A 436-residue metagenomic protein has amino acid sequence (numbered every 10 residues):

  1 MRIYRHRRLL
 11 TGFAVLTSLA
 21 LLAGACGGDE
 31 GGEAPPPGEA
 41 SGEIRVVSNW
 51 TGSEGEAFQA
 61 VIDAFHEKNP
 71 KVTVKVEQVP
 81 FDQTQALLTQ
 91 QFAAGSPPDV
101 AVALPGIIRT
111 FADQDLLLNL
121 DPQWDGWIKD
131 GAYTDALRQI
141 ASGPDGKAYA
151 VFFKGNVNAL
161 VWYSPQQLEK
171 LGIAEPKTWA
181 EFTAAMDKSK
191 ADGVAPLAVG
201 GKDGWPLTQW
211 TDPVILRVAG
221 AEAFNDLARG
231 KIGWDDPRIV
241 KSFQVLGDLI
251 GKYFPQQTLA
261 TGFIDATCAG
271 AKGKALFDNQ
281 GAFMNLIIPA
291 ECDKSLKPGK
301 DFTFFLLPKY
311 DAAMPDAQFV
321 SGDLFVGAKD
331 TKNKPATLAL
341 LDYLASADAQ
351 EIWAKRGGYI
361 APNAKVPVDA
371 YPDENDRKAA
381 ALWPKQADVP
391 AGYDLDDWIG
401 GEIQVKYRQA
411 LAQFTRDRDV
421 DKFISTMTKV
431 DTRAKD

Functional and structural regions predicted by a protein language model:
N49, V245-K332: Extracytoplasmic/periplasmic substrate-binding proteins
A64-Y133, E169-K177, K274-F277, K294-L296 (+2 more regions): Extracytoplasmic "Venus flytrap"/periplasmic binding protein-like
P98-D99, I128-Q166, A195-A198, M314-A317 (+1 more regions): A structural signal for short loop-to-beta-strand junctions that line the ligand-binding cleft of periplasmic/secreted
G106-A159, T183, W210, T303-F305: Hinge/lid segment of periplasmic solute-binding proteins
K147-F153, A159, T183-I232: Extracytoplasmic/periplasmic solute-binding protein
F152, L227-A228, Y359-V366, R377-T432: C-terminal capping/gating helix-and-loop segments adjacent to ligand/active sites or protein-protein/ligand interfaces
K188, R229-A260: Glycine-centered hinge/linker elements that transmit conformational signals in sensory and ligand-binding systems
T267, K272, L286-D293, D323-G401: Mature extracytoplasmic/periplasmic domains
